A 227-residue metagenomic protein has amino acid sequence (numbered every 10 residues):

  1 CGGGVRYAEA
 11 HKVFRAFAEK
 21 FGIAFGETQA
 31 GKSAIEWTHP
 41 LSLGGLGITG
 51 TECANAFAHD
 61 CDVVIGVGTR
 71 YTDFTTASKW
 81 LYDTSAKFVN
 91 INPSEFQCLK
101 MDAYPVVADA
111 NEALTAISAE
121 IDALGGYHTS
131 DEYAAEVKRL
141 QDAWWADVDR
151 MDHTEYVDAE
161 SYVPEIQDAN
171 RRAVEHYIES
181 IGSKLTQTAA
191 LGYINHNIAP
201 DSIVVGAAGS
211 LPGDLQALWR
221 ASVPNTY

Functional and structural regions predicted by a protein language model:
C1-C61, H196-Y227: Anionic-ligand anchoring segments at beta-strand to alpha-helix junctions in alpha/beta enzyme folds, i.e., glycine
G2, S42, M101-D102, I178-G182: Conserved short-loop catalytic and cofactor-binding motifs
G3, Y7-F14, A18, G47-A54 (+11 more regions): Generic structural signal for well-ordered, non-membrane alpha-helical segments in soluble metabolic enzymes
R6, R15, R70, R139 (+3 more regions): Arginine residue identity/basic-tract feature
A30-M151: Glycine-rich, acidic loop regions that bind phosphate or pyrophosphate groups
A143-Y227: Active-site diphosphate/adenylate-binding microenvironment
